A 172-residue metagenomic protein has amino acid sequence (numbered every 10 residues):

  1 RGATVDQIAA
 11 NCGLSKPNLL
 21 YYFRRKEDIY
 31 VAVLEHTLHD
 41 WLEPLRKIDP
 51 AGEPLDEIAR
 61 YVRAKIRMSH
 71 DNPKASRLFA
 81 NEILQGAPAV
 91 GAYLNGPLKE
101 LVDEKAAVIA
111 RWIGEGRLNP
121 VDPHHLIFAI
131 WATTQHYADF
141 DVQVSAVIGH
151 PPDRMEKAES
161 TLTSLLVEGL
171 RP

Functional and structural regions predicted by a protein language model:
R1-D28, A32: Helix-turn-helix
Y30, L34, L38, A80 (+3 more regions): Amphipathic, non-transmembrane alpha-helical scaffold segments
V31-R60, V102-A110: Amphipathic alpha-helical linker/stalk segments
R46-R77, P123-I130, E159: Hydrophobic alpha-helical connector segments
D56, A92-P97, I113-A129, K157: All-alpha amphipathic helical-bundle segments outside canonical DNA-binding/catalytic cores that form hydrophobic
R67, D71, K99, D103-E115 (+1 more regions): C-terminal peripheral helix-coil segments that are non-catalytic and often amphipathic
H70-A92, F140-A146: Amphipathic alpha-helical segments used for helix-helix packing
L78-E82, G96, A129, T133: Short acidic/histidine-centered micro-motifs embedded in hydrophobic/aromatic stretches that mark compact functional
